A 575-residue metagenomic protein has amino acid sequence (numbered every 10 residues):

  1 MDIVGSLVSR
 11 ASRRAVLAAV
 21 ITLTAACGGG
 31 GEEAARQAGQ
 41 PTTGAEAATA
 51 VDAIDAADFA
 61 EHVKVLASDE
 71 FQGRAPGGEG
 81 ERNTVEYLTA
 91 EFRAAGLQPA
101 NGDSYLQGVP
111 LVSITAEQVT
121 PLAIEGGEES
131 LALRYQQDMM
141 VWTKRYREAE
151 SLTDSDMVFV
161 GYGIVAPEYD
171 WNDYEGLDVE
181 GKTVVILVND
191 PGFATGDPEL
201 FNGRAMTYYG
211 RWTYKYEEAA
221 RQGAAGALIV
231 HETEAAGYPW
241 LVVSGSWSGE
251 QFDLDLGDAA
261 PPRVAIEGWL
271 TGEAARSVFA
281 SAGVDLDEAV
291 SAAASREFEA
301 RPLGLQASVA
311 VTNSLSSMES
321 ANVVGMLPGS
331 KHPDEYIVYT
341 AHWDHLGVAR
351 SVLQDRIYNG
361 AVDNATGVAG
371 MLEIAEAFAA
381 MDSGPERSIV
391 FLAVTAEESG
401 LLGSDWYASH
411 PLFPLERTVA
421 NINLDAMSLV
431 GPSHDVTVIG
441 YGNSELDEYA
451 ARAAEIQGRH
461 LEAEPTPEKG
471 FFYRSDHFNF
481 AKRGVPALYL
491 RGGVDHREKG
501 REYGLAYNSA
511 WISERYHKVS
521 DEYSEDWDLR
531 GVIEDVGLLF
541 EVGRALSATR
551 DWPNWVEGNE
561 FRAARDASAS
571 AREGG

Functional and structural regions predicted by a protein language model:
L23-A26: C-terminal motif of bacterial Sec signal peptides marking the signal peptidase cleavage site
V51-A100, E125-G127, D178, K182-Y209 (+2 more regions): Catalytic-core environment of secreted peptidases
D55, Y135-D258, R263-V264, R356-N359 (+2 more regions): Extracellular/luminal Protease-associated
Q72-P198, R301-L303, L315, S320 (+1 more regions): Noncatalytic luminal/extracellular "stalk/propeptide" segments of secretory-pathway proteins
E125-S130, Y135-G176, A260-G360, E376 (+1 more regions): Soluble metallo-hydrolase cores and metallopeptidase-like ectodomains found primarily in the secretory/periplasmic
D138, A149-E150, E175, G181 (+5 more regions): Metal-dependent peptidase/peptidase-like ectodomains
R204, Y208, A235, H332 (+3 more regions): Acidic/histidine-rich catalytic neighborhood of metal-dependent amide-processing enzymes
A369-L372, E376, A380, G492 (+1 more regions): His/Asp/Glu-rich mid-to-C-terminal helical/loop segments that flank catalytic regions of hydrolases
